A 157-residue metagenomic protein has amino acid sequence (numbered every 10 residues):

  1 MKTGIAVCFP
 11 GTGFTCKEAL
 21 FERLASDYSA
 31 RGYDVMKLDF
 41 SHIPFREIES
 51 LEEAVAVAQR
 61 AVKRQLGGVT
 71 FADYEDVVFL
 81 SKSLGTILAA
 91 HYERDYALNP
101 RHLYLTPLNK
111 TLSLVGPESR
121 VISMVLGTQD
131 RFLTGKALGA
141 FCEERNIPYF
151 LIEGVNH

Functional and structural regions predicted by a protein language model:
K2-Y74: Serine-hydrolase catalytic machinery in alpha/beta-hydrolase-like enzymes
K17, R131-A137: Conserved alpha/beta-hydrolase "acid-adjacent" motif
G32-M36, C142-H157: Catalytic histidine neighborhood in serine/cysteine hydrolases with alpha/beta-hydrolase-type architecture
V77-A90: Gly/Ala-rich beta-loop-alpha elbow adjacent to hydrolase catalytic centers
A97-K110: A conserved short beta-strand
E118-S119, S123-L126, D130: Short beta-strand/loop motif that positions the catalytic acidic residue of the alpha/beta-hydrolase fold
T128-L133, H157: Acidic catalytic loop of the alpha/beta-hydrolase fold
